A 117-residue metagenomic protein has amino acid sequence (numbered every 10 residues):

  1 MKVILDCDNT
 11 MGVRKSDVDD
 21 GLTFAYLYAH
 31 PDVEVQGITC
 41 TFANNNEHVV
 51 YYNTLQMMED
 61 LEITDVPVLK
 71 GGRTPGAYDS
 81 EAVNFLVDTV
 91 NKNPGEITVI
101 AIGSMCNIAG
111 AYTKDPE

Functional and structural regions predicted by a protein language model:
M1-E117: N-terminal acidic, glycine/proline-rich low-complexity segments
